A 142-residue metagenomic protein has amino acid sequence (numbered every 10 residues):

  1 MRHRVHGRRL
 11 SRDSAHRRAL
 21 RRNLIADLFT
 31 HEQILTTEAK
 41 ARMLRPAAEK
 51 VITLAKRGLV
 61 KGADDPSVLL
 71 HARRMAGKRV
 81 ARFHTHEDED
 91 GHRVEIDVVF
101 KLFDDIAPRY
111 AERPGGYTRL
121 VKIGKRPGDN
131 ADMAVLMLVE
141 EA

Functional and structural regions predicted by a protein language model:
R2-R9, A19, N23-A142: Structured, basic alpha/beta domains of bacterial-type, RNA-associated proteins
